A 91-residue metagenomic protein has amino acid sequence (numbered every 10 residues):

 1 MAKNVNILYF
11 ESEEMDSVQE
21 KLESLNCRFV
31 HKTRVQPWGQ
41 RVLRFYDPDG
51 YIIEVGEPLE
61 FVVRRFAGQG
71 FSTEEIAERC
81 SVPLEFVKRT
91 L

Functional and structural regions predicted by a protein language model:
M1-A2, I52-E57: Conserved short beta-strand elements that form part of the metal-binding/catalytic scaffold of enzyme active sites
A2-D49, Q69, R79-E85, R89: Vicinal oxygen chelate
P37, R44, V55-F61: Short beta->alpha transition motifs characteristic of CBS
P58-F71: Short, amphipathic alpha-helical "recognition" segments used to contact nucleic acids or chromatin
I76: Hydrophobic positions on the alpha-helical face of helix-turn-helix-like DNA-binding modules
